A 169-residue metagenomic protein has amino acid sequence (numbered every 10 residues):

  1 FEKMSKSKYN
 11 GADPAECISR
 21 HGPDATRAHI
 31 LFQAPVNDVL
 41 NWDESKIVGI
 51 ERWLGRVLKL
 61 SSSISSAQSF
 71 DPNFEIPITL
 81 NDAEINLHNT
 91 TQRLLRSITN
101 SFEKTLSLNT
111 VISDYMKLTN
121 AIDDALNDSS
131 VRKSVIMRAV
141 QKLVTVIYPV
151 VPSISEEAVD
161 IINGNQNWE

Functional and structural regions predicted by a protein language model:
F1-S7, V150, I161: Active-site neighborhoods of enzyme catalytic cores
E2-S134: Long, charged, mostly alpha-helical binding arms that flank functional sites
K133-Q141: Alpha-helical scaffolds flanking conserved acidic
V140-E169: Amphipathic alpha-helical
